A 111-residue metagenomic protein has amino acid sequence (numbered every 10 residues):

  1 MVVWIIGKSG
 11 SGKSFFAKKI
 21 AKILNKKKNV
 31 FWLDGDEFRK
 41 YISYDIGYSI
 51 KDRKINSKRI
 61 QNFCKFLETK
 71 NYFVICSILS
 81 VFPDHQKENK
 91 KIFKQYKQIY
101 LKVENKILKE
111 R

Functional and structural regions predicted by a protein language model:
V3-I5: Hydrophobic anchor at the beta1->P-loop junction of P-loop NTPases
K8: P-loop (Walker A) phosphate-binding loop of NTP-binding proteins
G12: Conserved glycine(s) of the Walker
F15-K65: Conserved substrate/cofactor phosphate-moiety recognition/catalytic segment in nucleotide-dependent phosphotransferases
R39, F82-P83, N105-K106: Alpha-helix N-cap/helix-start and coil->helix boundary motif
I42-D45, Q86-E88, E110-R111: Short, well-ordered secondary-structure micro-motifs
S49-F93, K97, L101-K102: Glycine-rich phosphate-binding loop used to anchor ATP phosphates in small-molecule kinases, encompassing both
K102-R111: Small-molecule kinase domains that catalyze NTP-dependent phosphoryl transfer to phosphate-bearing small molecules
